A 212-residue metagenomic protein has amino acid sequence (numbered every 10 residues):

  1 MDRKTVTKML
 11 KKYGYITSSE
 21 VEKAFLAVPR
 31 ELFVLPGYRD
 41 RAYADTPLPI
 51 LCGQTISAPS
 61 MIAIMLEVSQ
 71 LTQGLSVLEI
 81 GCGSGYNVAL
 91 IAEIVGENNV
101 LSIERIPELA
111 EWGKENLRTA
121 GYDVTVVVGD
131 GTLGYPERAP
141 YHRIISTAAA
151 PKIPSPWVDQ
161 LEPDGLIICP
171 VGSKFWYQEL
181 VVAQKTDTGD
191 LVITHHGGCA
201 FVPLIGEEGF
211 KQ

Functional and structural regions predicted by a protein language model:
M1-L78, Y86-I94, L109-A120, D187 (+1 more regions): Class I SAM-dependent transferase core
Q70-V192: Conserved nucleotide-cofactor-binding alpha/beta core module
E208-Q212: Positively charged
